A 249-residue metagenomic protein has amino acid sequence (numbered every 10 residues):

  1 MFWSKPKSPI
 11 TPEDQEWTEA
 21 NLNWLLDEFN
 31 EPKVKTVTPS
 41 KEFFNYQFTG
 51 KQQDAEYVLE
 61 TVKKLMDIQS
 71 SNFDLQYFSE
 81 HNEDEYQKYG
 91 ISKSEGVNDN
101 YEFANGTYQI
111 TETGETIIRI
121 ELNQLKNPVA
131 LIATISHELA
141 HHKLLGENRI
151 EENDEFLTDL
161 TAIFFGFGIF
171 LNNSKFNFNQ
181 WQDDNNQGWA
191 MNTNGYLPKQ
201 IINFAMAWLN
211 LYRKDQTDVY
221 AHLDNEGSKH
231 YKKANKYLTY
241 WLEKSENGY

Functional and structural regions predicted by a protein language model:
F2-F29, G188-Y249: Pan-zinc metallopeptidase signature
L26-T113, N123-P128, L171: Auxiliary, metal-adjacent structural segments of Zn-dependent hydrolase domains
T49, L145-R149: A generic secondary-structure micro-motif detector that highlights 1-2 residue hydrophobic/ambivalent hotspots embedded
A55, I132, D154, T158: Hydrophobic (often cysteine-bearing) scaffold residues that line and stabilize catalytic clefts of nucleotide/cofactor
L65, H142, F164: Active-site catalytic microenvironments for nucleophilic, acid-base chemistry
T116-T134, R149-N153: Short pre-active-site segment immediately N-terminal to the catalytic Zn-binding motif
I132-G146: Active-site recognition of the HExxH zinc-binding catalytic motif
E152-T193: Post-HExxH zinc-binding segment in Zn-dependent metallohydrolases
